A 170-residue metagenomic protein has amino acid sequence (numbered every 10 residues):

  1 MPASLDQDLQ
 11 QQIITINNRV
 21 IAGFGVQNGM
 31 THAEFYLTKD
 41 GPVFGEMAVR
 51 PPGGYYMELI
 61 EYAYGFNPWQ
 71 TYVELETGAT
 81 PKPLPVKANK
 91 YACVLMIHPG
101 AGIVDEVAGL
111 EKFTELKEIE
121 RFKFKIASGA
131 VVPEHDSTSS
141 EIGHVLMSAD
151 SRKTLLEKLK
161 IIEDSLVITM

Functional and structural regions predicted by a protein language model:
M1-L5, Y56-L59: Glycine-rich phosphate-binding loop of ATP-grasp-fold ATP-dependent ligases
P2-T15, K153, E163-S165: Active-site nucleotide/adenylate-binding loops and adjacent lid/helix of ATP-dependent enzymes
Q12-A33, K39, A48-D105: Active-site "cap" helix and flanking loop/linker of ATP-utilizing ligase/carboxylase catalytic domains
G41-V43: Conserved protein kinase catalytic/activation segment
M47-R50, K125-A127: Generic beta-structure capping elements
V73-M170: Peripheral (often C-terminal) accessory segments that flank ATP-dependent C-N-forming ligase machineries
